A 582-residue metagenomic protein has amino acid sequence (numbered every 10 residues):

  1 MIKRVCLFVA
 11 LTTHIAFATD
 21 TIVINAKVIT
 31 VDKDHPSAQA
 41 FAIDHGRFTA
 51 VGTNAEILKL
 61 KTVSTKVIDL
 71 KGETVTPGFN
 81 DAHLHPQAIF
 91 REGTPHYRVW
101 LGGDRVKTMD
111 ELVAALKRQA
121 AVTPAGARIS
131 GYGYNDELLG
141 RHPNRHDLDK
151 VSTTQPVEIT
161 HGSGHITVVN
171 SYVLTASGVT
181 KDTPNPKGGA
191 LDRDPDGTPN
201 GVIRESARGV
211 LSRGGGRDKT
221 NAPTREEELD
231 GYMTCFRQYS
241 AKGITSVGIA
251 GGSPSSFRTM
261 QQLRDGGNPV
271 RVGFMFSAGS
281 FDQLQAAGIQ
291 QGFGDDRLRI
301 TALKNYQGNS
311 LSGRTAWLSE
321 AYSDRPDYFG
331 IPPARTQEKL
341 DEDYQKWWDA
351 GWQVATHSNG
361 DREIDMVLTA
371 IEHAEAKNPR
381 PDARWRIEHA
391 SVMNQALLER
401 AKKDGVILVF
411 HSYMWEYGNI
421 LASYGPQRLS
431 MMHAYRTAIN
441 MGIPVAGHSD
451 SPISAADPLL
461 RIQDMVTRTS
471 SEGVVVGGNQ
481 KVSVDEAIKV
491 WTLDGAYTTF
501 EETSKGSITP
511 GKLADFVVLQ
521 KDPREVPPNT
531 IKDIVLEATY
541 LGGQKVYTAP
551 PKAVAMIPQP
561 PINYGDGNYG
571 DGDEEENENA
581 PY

Functional and structural regions predicted by a protein language model:
I2-F8: Sec-dependent signal peptide recognition, specifically the positively charged N-region followed immediately by
V9-F17: Hydrophobic h-region of N-terminal signal peptides that target proteins for export in Gram-negative bacteria
D20-I24, I29, K33-A287, N305-E363 (+8 more regions): Divalent metal-binding segments
A50-V51, G131, F516-L519, T548: A generic structural signal for residues embedded in beta-strands
F90, R297-T315, G405-M414: Non-cysteine beta-strand/loop elements that form the S-adenosyl-L-methionine
Q291-F293, K402-G405: Structural alpha-helical segments in enzyme catalytic/regulatory domains
Q345-A355, R362-W385, H389-A390, Q395-E399 (+4 more regions): His/Asp/Glu-enriched, well-ordered alpha-helical/loop segment that forms or immediately abuts the divalent-metal
T548-Y582: Extracellular/periplasmic ectodomains of large secreted or surface enzymes and adhesion receptors
